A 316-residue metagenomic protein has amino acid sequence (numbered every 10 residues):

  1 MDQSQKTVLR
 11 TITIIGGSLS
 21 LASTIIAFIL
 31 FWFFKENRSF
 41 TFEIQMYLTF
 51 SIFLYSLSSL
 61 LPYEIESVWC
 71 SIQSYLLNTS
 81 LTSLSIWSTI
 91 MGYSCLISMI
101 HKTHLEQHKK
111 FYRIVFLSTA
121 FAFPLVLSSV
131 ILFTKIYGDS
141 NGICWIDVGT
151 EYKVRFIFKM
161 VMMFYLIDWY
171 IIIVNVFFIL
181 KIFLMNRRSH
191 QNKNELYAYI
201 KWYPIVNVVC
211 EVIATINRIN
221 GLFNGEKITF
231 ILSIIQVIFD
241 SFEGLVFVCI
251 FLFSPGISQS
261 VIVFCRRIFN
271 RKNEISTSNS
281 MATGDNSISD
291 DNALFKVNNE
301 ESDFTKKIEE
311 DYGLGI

Functional and structural regions predicted by a protein language model:
T7-E36, T49, F53, Y93 (+1 more regions): First transmembrane helix
R10, S51-S94, S98, H104-L105: Extracellular TM2-ECL1-early TM3 structural module of rhodopsin-like
F28, R38-S51, C70-L77, H104-L125 (+2 more regions): Class A (rhodopsin-like) GPCR intracellular loop-transmembrane helix junctions and adjacent helical segments
E36-F40, I97-Y112, V176-Y199, F253-T283: Intracellular signaling interfaces of 7-transmembrane GPCRs
T89-I90, L96, M162-Q191, K201-N217 (+1 more regions): Class A (rhodopsin-like) GPCR signature focused on the TM5-ICL3 interface and adjacent 7TM helical core
F123-L184: Extracellular-loop-to-transmembrane junctions of the mid-late helices
W202-Y203, V208-C210, T215-R218, T229-N279: Seventh transmembrane helix
Q259-I316: Non-transmembrane, juxtamembrane loop and terminal tail segments of multi-pass eukaryotic membrane proteins
